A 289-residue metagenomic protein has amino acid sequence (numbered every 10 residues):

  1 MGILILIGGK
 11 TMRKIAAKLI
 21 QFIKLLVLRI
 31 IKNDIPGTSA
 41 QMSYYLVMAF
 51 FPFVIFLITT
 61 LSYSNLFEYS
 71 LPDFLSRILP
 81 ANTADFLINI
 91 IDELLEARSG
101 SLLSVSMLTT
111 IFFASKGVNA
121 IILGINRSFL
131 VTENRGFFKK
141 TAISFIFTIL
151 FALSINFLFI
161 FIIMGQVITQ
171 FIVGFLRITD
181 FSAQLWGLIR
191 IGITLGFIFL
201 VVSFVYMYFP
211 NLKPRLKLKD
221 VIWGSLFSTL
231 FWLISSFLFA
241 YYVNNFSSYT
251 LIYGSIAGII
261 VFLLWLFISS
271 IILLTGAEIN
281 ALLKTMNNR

Functional and structural regions predicted by a protein language model:
L6-R289: Membrane-embedded alpha-helices and immediately adjacent juxtamembrane helical segments in alpha-helical membrane
